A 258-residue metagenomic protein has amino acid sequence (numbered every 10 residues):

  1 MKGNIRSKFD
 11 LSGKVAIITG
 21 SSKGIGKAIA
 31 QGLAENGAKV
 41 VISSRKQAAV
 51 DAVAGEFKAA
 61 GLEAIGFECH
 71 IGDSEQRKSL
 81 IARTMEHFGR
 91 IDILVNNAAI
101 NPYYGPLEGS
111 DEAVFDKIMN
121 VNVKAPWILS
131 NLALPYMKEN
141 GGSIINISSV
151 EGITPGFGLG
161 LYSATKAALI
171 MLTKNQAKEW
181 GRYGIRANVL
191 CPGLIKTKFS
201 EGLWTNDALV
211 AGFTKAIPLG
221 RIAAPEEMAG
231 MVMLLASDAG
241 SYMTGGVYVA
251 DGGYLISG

Functional and structural regions predicted by a protein language model:
K2-S7, N101-Y104, T154, M233 (+1 more regions): Short C-terminal tail/terminal secondary-structure segment of NAD(P)H-dependent dehydrogenase/reductase domains
V15, S22-G24: Conserved glycine-rich cofactor-binding loop
G105-L107, D111-D116, F213: Substrate-binding pocket helix/loop in short-chain dehydrogenase/reductase
S130, T165, T173: Active-site helix of classical SDR
P135, K178-R182, S241: Alpha-helical segment proximal to the catalytic Tyr-Lys
Y136, R221-A250, Y254-I256: C-terminal substrate-recognition "lid" of short-chain dehydrogenase/reductases
S149: Residue(s) in the substrate-gating loop at a strand-loop-helix junction that position the organic substrate next
